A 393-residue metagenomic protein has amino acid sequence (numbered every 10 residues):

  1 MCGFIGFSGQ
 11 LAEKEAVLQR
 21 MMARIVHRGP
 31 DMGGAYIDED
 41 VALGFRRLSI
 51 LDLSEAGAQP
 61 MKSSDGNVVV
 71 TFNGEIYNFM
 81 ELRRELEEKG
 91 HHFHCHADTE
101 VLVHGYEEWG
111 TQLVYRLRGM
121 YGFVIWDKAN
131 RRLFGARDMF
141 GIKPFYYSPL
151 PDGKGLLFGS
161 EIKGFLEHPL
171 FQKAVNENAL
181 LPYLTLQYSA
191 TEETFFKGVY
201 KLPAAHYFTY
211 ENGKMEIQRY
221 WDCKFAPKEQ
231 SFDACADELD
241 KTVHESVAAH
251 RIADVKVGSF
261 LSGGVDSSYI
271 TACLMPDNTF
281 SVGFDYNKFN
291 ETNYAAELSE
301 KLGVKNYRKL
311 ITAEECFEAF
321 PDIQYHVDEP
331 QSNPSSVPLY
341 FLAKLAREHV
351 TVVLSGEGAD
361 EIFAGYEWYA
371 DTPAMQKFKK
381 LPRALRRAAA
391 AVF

Functional and structural regions predicted by a protein language model:
M1-V327, L339, A343: Cysteine-centered catalytic environments shared across enzyme families
L150, F341-F393: Active-site adenylate/phosphate-handling loop in enzymes that bind or generate adenylated species
